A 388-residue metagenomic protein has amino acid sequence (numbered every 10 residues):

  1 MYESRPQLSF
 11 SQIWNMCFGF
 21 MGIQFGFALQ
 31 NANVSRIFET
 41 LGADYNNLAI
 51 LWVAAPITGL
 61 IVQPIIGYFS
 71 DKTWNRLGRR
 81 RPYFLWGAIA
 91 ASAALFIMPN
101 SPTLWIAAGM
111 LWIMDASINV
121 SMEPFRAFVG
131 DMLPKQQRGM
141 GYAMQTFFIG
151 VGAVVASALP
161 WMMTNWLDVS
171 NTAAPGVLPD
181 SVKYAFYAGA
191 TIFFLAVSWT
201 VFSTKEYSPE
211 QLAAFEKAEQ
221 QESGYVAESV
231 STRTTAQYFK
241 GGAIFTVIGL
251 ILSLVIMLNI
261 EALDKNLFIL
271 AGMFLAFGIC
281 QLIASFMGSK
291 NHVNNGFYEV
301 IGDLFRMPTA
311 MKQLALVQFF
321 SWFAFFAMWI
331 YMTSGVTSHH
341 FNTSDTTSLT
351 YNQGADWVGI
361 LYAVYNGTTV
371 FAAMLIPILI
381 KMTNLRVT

Functional and structural regions predicted by a protein language model:
M1-S9, P102-W105, S121, K135-F320 (+1 more regions): Intracellular loop-helix junctions on the cytosolic face of multi-pass helical membrane proteins
Y2-T58, L252-I260, K312-V317, S321-T346: Helix-loop boundary and gating motifs at the non-cytosolic
F27, I113-F125: Core transmembrane helices of Major Facilitator Superfamily
V34, V120-P134: Intracellular juxtamembrane helix-capping segments at the cytosolic ends of symmetry-related transmembrane helices
D44-A54, D180-S181, E261-G272, N342-T368: Loop-to-transmembrane helix entry
I61-G78, F371-R386: Helix-to-loop junctions at the C-terminal end of transmembrane segments in multipass secondary transporters
P82-T103: C-terminal ends and interior cores of transmembrane alpha-helices in multi-pass membrane transporters/permeases
